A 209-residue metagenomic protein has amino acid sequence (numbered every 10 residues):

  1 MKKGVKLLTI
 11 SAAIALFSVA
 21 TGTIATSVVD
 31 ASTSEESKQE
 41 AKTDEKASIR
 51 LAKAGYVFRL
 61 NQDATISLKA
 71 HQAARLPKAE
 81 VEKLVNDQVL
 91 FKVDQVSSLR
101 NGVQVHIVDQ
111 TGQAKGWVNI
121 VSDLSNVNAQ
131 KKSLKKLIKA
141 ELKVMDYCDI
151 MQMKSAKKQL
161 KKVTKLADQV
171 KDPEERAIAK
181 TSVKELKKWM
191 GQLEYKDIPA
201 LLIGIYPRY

Functional and structural regions predicted by a protein language model:
M1-T33: Sec-dependent N-terminal signal peptides of Gram-positive bacterial secreted proteins and lipoproteins
L7, S11-I14, I66, A74 (+1 more regions): A generic structural micro-environment signature that highlights single residues at secondary-structure boundaries
S32-L99, A140-D168: Beta-loop motif signature
T33-A47, V108-K136, K196-R208: Boundary regions of SH3-family modules and the immediately adjacent low-complexity/disordered segments in eukaryotic
R100-H106: Short aromatic-glycine-enriched beta-strand elements
K131-L193: Charged/polar low-complexity intrinsically disordered segments, enriched in acidic residues
M190-G191, P207-Y209: N-terminal targeting peptides and non-cytosolic leader segments immediately upstream of the first transmembrane helix
